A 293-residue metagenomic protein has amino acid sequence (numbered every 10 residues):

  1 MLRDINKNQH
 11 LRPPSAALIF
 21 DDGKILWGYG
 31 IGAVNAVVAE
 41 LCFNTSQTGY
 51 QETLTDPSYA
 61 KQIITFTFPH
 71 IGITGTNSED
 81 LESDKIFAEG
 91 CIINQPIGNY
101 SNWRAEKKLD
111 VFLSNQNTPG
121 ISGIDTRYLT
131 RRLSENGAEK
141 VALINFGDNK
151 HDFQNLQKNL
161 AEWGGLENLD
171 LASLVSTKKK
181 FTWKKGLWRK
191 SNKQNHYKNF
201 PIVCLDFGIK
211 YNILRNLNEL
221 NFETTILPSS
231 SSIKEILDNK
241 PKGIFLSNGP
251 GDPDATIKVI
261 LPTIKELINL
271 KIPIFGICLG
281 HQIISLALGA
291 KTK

Functional and structural regions predicted by a protein language model:
L2-N239, G251: RNA-binding accessory domains that recognize and position tRNA/RNA substrates
D238, K242-K293: Cysteine-nucleophile active-site neighborhood
